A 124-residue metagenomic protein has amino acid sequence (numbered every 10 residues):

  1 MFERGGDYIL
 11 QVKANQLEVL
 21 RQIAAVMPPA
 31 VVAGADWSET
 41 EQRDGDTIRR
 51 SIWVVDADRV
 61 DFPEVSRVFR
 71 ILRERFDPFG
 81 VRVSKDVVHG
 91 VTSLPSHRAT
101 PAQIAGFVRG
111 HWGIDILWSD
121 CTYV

Functional and structural regions predicted by a protein language model:
F2, D7-G110: An anionic, glycine-rich sequence signature occurring as long contiguous blocks
H111, I116-V124: Basic, amphipathic alpha-helical segments enriched in Lys/Arg and hydrophobic/aromatic residues
